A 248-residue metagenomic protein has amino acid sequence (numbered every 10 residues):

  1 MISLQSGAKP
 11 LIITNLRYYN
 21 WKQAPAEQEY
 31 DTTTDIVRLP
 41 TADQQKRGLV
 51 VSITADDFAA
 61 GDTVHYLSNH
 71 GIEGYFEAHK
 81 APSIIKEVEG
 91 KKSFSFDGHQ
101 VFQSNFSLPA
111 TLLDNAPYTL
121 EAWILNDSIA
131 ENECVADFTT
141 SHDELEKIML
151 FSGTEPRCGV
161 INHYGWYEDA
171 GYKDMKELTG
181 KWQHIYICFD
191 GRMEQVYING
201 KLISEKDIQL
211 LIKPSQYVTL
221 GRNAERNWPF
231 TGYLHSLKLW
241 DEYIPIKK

Functional and structural regions predicted by a protein language model:
M1-I12, K206-L234: Flexible glycan-contacting loops in extracellular carbohydrate-active proteins
G7-I13, Y18-E29, K46-V50, D57-Y75 (+5 more regions): Extracellular glycan-recognition modules
Y18, T33-V37: Mature N-terminal, pre-catalytic/accessory segment of carbohydrate-active enzymes
S107-A110, G171-K176, D207-Q209: Beta-strand-rich interaction surfaces with strong enrichment in secreted/lumenal proteins
G159-H184: Short, aromatic/His-centered strand-loop micro-motif at the edge of beta-sheets
K181-Q195: Localized edge beta-strand/strand-to-loop motifs within extracellular or lumenal beta-rich domains
